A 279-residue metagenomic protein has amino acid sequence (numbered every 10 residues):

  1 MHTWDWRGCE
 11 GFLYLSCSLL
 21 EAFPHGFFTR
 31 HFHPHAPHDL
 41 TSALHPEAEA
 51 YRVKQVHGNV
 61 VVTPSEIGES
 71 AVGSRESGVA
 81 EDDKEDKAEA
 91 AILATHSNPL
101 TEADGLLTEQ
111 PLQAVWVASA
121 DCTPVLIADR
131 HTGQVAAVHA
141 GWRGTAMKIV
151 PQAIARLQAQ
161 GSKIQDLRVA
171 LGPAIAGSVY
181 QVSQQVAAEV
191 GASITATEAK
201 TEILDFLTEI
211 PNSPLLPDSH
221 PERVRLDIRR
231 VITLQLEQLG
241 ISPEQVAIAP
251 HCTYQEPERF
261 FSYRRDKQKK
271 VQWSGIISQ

Functional and structural regions predicted by a protein language model:
M1-G73, G78-Q279: Active-site microenvironment for binding and transforming phosphate-containing groups
